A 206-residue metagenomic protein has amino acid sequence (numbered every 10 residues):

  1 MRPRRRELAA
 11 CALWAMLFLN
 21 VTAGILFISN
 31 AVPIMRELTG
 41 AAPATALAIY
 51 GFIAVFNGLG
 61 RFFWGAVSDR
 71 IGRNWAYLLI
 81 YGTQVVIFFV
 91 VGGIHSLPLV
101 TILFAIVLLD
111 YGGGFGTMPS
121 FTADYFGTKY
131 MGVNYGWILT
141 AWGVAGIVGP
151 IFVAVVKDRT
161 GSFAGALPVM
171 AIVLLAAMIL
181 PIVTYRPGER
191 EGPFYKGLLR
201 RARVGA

Functional and structural regions predicted by a protein language model:
R5-A66, P119, G149, V153: Extracytoplasmic gate region of multi-pass secondary transporters
F18, L99-G113: Hydrophobic core of transmembrane alpha-helices in multi-pass small-molecule transporters, especially MFS/SLC-type
R70-Y81: Cytoplasmic membrane-interface "Motif A"-like loop-to-helix N-cap segments of 12-TM Major Facilitator Superfamily
T83-H95: C-terminal ends and interior cores of transmembrane alpha-helices in multi-pass membrane transporters/permeases
G113-F126: Intracellular juxtamembrane helix-capping segments at the cytosolic ends of symmetry-related transmembrane helices
Y125-T160: A late C-terminal transmembrane helix in Major Facilitator Superfamily
V155-I172: A membrane-interface helix-boundary motif in multi-pass transporters
A171-A206: Multi-pass alpha-helical transporter architecture, strongest for 12-TM Major Facilitator/SLC carriers used
